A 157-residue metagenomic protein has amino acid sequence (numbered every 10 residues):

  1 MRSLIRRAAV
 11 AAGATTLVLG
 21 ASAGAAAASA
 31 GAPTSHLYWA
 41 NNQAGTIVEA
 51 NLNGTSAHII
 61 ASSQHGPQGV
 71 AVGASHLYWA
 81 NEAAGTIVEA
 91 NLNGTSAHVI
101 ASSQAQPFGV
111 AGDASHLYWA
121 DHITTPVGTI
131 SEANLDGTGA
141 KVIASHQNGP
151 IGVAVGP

Functional and structural regions predicted by a protein language model:
M1-A14: N-terminal export and membrane-targeting signals
S3, L19-P33: C-terminal region of N-terminal signal peptides and the immediate post-cleavage residues of exported proteins
S29-T34, S63-A74, S103-A114, H146-P157: Beta-rich, blade/repeat-based domains predominating in secreted/periplasmic proteins but also intracellular
H36, G45-E49, G85-E89, G128-E132: A short loop-to-beta-strand structural motif that recurs across blades of beta-propeller domains
Y38-A40, Y78-A80, Y118-A120: Residue position within the beta-strands of beta-propeller blades
G54, P67-G69, W79, G94 (+3 more regions): Periodic glycine anchor positions in long extracellular repeat architectures
T55-S62, T95-S102, G139-S145: A short beta-strand motif characteristic of beta-propeller blades
